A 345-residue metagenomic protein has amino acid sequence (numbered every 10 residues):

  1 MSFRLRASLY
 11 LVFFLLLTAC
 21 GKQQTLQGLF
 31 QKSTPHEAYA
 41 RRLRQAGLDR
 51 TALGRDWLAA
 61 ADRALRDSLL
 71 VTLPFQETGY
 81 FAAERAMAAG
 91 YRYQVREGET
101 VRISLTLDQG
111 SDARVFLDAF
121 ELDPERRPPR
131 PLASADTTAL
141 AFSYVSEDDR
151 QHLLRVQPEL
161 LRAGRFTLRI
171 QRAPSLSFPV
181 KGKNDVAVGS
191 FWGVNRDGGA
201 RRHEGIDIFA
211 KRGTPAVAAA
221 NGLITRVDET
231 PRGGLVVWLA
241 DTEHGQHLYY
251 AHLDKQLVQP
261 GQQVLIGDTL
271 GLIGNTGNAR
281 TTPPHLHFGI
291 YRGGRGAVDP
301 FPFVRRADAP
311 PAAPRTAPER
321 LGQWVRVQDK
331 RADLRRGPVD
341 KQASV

Functional and structural regions predicted by a protein language model:
L17-A19: C-terminal motif of bacterial Sec signal peptides marking the signal peptidase cleavage site
G21-T25, S33, E37-A38, F81-T138 (+1 more regions): Acidic, Ser/Thr/Pro-rich low-complexity intrinsically disordered segments
K32-L58, D62-V71, F178, G182 (+1 more regions): SH3-family beta-barrel domains
E147-L235, I266, N275, V298-Q342: Surface-exposed, glycine-biased beta-strand/turn segments
I206-I208, V236-T242, G289-I290: Short, acidic/hydrophobic/Gly-rich beta-strand patch recurrent on exposed beta strands that often constitutes part
A219-L257: Zn2+-dependent peptidoglycan hydrolase active-site motif and core
P231-V236, I273-H287, Y291-G293: Active-site loop architecture of trypsin-fold serine endopeptidases
